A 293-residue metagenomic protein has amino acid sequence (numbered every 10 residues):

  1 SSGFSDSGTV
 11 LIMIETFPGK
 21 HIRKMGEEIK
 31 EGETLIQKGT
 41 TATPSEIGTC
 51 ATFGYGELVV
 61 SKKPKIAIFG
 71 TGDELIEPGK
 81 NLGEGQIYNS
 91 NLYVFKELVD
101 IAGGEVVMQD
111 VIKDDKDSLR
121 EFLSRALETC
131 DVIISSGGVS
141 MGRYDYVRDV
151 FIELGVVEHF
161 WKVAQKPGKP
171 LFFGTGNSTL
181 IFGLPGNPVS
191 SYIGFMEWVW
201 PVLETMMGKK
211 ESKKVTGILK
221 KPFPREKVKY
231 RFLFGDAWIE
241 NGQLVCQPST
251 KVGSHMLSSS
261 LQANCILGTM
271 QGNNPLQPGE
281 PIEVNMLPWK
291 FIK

Functional and structural regions predicted by a protein language model:
S1-M108, I266: Short, glycine/charged-enriched hinge/interface segments at domain edges or termini
I14, H21, E27, T34 (+9 more regions): Short, flexible coil/turn micro-motifs enriched in small/turn-prone residues
T16-I29, T40-P44, G85-Y93, K113-R120 (+6 more regions): Electropositive phosphate-/nucleotide-binding environments in soluble metabolic enzymes
I22, T52-Y55, L119-E121, K169 (+1 more regions): A generic local structural motif
G26, E33, I47-A51, Y93-K96 (+11 more regions): Predominant activation on well-ordered alpha-helical scaffold segments within soluble catalytic domains
I29, V150-K293: Flexible glycine/proline-rich
E33-T40, G54-E57, G103, L123 (+5 more regions): Structural signal for hydrophobic packing residues in well-ordered secondary-structure cores of soluble enzyme domains
V59-L184, P188-I193: Helix-rich terminal scaffold detector
